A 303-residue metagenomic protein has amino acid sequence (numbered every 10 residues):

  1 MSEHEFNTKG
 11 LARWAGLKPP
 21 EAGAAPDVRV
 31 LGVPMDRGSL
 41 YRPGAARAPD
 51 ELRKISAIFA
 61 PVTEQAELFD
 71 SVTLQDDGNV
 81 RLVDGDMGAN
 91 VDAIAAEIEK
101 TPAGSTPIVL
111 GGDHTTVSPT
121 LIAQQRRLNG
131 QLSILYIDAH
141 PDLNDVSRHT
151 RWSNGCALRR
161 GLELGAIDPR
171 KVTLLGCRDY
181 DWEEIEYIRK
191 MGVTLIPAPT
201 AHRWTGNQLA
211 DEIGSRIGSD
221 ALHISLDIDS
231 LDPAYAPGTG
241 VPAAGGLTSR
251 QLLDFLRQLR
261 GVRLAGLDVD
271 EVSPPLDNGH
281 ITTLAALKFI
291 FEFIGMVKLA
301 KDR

Functional and structural regions predicted by a protein language model:
S2-R303: Conserved alpha-helical scaffold segments that buttress catalytic/binding sites
